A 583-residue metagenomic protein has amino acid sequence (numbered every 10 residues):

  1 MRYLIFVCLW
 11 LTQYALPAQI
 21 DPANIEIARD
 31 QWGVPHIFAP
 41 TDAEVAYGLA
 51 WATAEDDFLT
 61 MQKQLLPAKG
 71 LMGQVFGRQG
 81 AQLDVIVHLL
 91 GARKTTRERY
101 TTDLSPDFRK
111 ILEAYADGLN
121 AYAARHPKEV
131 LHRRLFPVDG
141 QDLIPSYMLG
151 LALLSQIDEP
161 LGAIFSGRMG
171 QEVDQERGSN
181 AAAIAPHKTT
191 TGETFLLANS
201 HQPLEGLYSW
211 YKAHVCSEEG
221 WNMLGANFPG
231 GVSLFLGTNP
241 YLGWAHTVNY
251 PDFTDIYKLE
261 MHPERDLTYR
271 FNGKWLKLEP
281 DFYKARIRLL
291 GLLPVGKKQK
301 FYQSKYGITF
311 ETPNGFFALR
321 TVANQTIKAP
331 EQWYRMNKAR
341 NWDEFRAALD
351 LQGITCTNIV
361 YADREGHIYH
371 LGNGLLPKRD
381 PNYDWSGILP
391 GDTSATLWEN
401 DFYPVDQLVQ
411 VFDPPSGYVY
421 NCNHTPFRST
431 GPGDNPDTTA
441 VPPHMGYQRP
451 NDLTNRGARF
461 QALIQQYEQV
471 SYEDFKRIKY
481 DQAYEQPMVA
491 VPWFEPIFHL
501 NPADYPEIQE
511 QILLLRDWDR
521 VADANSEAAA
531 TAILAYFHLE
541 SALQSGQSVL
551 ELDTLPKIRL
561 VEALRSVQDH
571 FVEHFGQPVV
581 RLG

Functional and structural regions predicted by a protein language model:
M1-Q19: Bacterial Sec-dependent N-terminal signal peptides
I20-L207, V215-S233, V322: Substrate-recognition/specificity elements adjacent to catalytic centers across diverse enzyme folds
E44-L83, H88-R93, G243-P294, N400-L453: Gly/Pro-rich active-site capping loops and adjacent beta-alpha segments that organize cofactor/substrate pockets
F108-L197, Q202-L204, R364-I368, L376-K378 (+2 more regions): Acidic, low-complexity N-terminal propeptides/linkers enriched in Ser/Thr/Asp/Gly that mediate export, maturation
S217-E218, G225-N227, G237-L242, H246-I388: Glycine- and hydrophobic-rich flexible loops that cap the catalytic core of alpha/beta enzyme folds
E331-T357, R364, D437-P496: Proteins synthesized as precursors that undergo proteolytic processing into mature forms
I354-Y467, A522, A535, L539-S541: Hydrophobic alpha-helical segments
